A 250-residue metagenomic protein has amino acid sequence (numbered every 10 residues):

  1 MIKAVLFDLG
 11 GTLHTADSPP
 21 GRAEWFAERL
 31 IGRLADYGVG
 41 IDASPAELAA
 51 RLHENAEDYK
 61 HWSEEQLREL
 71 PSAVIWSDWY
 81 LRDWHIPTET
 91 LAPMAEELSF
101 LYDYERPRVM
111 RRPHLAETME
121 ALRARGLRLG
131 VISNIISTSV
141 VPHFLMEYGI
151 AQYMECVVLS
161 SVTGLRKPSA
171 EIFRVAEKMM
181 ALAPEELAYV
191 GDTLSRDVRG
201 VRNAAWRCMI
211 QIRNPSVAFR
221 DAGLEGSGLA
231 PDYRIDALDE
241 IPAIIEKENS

Functional and structural regions predicted by a protein language model:
M1-V5, A16-D17, G21, G40-A43 (+5 more regions): Asp-based, Mg2+/Mn2+-dependent phosphohydrolase catalytic module
L9-G10, A16, P20-S63: Conserved phosphoryl-transfer catalytic core
R22-G32, E69-D78, I135: Short acidic alpha-helix initiation/capping motifs at coil-to-helix transition points, especially at protein N-termini
R33-I41, D83, P87, E248: Solvent-exposed amphipathic alpha-helical surface segments
A43-S99: A metal-dependent, Asp-based hydrolase signature
A56-L70, Y102-P113, R166-I172, R207: Short amphipathic alpha-helical segments at helix boundaries and their inter-helical linkers
L67-V74, T88-P93, F100-L129: Short, acidic loop-to-helix structural element flanking the phosphoryl-transfer center in phosphate-processing enzymes
